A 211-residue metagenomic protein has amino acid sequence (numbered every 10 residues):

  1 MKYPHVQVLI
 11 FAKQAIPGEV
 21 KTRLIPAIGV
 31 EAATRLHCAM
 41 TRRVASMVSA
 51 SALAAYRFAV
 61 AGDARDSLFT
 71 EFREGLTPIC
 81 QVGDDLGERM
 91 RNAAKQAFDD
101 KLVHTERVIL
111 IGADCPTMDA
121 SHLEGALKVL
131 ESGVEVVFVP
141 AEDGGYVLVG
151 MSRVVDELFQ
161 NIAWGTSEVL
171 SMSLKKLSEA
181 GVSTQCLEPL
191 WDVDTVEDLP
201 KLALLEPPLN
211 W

Functional and structural regions predicted by a protein language model:
M1-L24: N-terminal nucleotide-binding beta1-loop-alpha1 segment
R35-A54: A short, N-terminal amphipathic alpha-helix
A52-P78: Acidic donor-binding segment of Leloir-type glycosyltransferases
L68-R107, T166: Short phosphate-binding loop-to-helix
I109-I111: Short aromatic-hydrophobic micro-motifs that form the base-stacking/packing surface for donor nucleotide recognition
M118-D143: Conserved donor-nucleotide/metal-binding helix-loop-beta segment in metal-dependent transferases, i.e., the alpha-helix
V155-K176: Short, glycine-/small-residue-rich phosphate/pyrophosphate-handling segment
S171-W211: Conserved alpha/beta core of the MobA/IspD/sugar-nucleotide pyrophosphorylase nucleotidyltransferase superfamily
